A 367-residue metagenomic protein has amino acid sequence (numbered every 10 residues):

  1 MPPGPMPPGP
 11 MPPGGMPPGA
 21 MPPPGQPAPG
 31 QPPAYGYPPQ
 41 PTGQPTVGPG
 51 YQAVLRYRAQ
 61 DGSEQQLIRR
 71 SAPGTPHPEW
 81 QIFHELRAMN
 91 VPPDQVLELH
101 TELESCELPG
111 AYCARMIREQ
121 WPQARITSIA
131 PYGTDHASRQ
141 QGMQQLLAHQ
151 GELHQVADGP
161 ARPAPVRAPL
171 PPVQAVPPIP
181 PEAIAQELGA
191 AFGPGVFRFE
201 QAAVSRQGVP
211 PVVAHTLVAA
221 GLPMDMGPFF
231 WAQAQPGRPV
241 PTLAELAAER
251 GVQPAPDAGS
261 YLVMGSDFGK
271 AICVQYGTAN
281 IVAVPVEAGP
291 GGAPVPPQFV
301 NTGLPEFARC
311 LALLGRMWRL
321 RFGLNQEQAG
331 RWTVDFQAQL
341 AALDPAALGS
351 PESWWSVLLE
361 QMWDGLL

Functional and structural regions predicted by a protein language model:
M1-G50: Intrinsically disordered, low-complexity repeat regions that act as multivalent interaction hubs in eukaryotic
Y51-Q60: Short beta-strand scaffold segments in enzyme catalytic cores
Q60-Q66: Gly-rich Lys/Arg/Thr-decorated short loops/hinges at beta-loop-alpha junctions or inter-strand turns that position
R70-H136: Zn2+-dependent cytidine deaminase-like catalytic core
F83, A137-L147, A185-G189, A214 (+4 more regions): Generic detector of well-ordered alpha-helical segments enriched in charged/polar residues, highlighting helical
T127-Q145, P163-A175, V295-G303, W354-L367: Hydrophobic transmembrane alpha-helix bundles
Q140-P241: A cross-taxonomic marker for long C-terminal extensions/tails that follow the last structured domain
A203-L367: Long, compositionally biased intrinsically disordered terminal regions
